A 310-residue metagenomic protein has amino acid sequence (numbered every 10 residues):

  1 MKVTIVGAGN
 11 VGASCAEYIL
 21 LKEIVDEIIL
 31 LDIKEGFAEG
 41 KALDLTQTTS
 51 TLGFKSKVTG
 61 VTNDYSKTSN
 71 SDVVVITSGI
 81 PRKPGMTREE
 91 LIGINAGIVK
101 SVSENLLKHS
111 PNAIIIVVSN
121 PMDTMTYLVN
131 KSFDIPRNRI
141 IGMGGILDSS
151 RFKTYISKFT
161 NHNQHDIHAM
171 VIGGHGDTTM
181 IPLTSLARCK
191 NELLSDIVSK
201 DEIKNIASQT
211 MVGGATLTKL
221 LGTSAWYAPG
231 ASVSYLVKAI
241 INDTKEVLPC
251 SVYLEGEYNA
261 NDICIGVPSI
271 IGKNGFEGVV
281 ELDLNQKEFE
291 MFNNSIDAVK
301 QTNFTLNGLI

Functional and structural regions predicted by a protein language model:
M1-V3: Extreme N-terminal starter segment of soluble prokaryotic enzymes
A8-G9: Glycine-rich Rossmann-fold phosphate-binding loop(s) that bind the pyrophosphate of adenine dinucleotide cofactors
G12-A13: N-terminal Rossmann-fold NAD(P) dinucleotide-binding loop
I33-S71, K300-T305: Conserved N-terminal Rossmann-fold NAD(P) cofactor-binding segment
T51-A113: Rossmann-like NAD(P)-binding element
T87-K153: Rossmann-like NAD(P)(H) cofactor-binding subdomain of soluble oxidoreductases
F133-R139, D148-Q286, E290-I310: C-terminal substrate-binding/catalytic lobe of Rossmann-fold NAD(P)-dependent dehydrogenases
